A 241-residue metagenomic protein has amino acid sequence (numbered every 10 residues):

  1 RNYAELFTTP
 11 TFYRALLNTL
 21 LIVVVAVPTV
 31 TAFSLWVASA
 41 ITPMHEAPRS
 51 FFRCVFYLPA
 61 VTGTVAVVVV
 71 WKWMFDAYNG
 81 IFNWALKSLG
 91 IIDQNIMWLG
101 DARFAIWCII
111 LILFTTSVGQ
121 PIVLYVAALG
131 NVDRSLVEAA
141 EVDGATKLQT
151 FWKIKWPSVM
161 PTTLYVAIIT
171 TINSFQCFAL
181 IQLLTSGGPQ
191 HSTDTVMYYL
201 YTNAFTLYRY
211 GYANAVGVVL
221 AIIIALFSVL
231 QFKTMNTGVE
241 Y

Functional and structural regions predicted by a protein language model:
R1-Y241: A structural signal for multi-pass alpha-helical bundles of membrane permease subunits that mediate small-molecule
